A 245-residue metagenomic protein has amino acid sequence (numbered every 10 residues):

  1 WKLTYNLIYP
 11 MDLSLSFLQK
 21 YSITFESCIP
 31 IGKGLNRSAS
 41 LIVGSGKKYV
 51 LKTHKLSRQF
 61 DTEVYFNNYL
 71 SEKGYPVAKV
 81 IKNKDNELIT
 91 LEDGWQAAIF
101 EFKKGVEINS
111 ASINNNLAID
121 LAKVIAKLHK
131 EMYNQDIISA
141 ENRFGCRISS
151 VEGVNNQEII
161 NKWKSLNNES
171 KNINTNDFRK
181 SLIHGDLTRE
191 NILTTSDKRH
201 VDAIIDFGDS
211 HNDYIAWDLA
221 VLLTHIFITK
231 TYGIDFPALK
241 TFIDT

Functional and structural regions predicted by a protein language model:
L3-K84, S196-K198: Conserved NTP-binding catalytic cores of kinases and kinase-like/nucleotidyltransferase enzymes across multiple kinase
Q19-E26, S165-N176: Short Pro/Gly-enriched beta-strand edge/turn motifs at strand-loop
S38-V43, L51, V80, N168-W217 (+1 more regions): Active-site acidic catalytic loop and adjacent metal/ATP-binding pocket of ATP-dependent phosphoryl transfer enzymes
G44-Q135: ATP-binding pocket architecture of kinase catalytic cores
N83, E87, A140, S149 (+2 more regions): Alpha-helical transmembrane segments of bacterial inner-membrane membrane proteins
S110-I160, K180, N212: A cross-family kinase active-site recognition segment
A216-T245: Active-site activation/catalytic loop segments of kinase-like enzymes and analogous catalytic loops in related
